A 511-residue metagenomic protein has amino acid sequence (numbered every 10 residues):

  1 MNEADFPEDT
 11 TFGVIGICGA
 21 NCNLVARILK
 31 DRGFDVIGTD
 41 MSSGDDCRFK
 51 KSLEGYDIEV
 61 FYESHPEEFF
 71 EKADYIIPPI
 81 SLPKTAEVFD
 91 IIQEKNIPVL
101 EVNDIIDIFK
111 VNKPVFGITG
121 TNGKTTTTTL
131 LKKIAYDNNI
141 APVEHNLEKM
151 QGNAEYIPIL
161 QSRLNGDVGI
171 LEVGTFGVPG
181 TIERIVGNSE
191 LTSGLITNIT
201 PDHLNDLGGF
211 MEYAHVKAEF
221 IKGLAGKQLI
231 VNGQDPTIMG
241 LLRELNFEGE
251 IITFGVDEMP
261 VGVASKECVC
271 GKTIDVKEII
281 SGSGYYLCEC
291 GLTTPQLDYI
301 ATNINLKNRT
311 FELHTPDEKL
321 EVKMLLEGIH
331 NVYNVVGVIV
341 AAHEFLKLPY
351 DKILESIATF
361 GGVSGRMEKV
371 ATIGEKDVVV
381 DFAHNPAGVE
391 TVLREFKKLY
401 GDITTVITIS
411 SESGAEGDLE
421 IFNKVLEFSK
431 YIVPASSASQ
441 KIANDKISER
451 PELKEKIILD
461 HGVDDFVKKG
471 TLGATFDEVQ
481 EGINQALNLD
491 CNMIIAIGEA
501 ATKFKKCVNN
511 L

Functional and structural regions predicted by a protein language model:
M1-D45, E54-E59, K72, I76 (+5 more regions): ATP-dependent carboxylate-amine ligase
A4-D9, I28-R32, E67-F69, I80-E250 (+1 more regions): Phosphate-binding loop of NTP-binding sites
G38, E144, L171, G194-I196 (+5 more regions): Structural beta-sheet core signal
M41-S42, H65, D104-I105, L147 (+4 more regions): Short, ordered loop/turn segments at secondary-structure junctions
E68-A73, P78, K84-I97, T192-V378 (+6 more regions): Acidic, Mg2+-coordinating active-site environments of NTP-dependent enzymes
D74-P79, K113-G120, I157-S162, G208-E212 (+2 more regions): Short, surface-exposed amphipathic charged segments that create phosphate/polyanion-binding patches used for binding
G117-T128, D167-G169, C270-E278, E452-I458 (+1 more regions): A polyampholytic, Gly/Pro-enriched intrinsically disordered region
